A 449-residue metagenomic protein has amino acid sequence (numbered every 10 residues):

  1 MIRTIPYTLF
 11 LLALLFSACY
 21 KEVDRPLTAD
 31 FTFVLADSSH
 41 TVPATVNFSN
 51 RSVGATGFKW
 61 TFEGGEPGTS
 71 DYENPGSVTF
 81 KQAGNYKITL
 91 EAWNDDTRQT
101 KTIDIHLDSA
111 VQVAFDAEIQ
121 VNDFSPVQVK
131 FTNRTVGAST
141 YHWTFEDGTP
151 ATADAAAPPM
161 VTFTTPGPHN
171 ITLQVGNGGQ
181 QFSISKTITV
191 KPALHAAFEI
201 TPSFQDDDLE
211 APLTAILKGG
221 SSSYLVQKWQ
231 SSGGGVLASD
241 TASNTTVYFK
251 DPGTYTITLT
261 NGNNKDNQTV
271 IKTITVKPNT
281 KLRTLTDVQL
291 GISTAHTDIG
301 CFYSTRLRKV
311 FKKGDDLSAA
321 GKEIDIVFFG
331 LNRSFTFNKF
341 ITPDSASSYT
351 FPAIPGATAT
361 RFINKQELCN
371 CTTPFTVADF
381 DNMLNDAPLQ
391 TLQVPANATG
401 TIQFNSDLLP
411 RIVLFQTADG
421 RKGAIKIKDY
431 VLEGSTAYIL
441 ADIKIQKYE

Functional and structural regions predicted by a protein language model:
M1-S17: Sec-dependent bacterial lipoprotein signal peptides
C19-L282: Extracellular/lumenal mature domains of secreted and surface-exposed proteins
V129, A215, R411-V413, A437-I439: Short beta-strand micro-motifs in enzyme catalytic cores
K277-G400: N-terminal "domain-start" segment
T376-E433: Acidic, glycine-rich flexible loop segments
V431-Q446: Short, solvent-exposed secondary-structure boundary/capping segments
